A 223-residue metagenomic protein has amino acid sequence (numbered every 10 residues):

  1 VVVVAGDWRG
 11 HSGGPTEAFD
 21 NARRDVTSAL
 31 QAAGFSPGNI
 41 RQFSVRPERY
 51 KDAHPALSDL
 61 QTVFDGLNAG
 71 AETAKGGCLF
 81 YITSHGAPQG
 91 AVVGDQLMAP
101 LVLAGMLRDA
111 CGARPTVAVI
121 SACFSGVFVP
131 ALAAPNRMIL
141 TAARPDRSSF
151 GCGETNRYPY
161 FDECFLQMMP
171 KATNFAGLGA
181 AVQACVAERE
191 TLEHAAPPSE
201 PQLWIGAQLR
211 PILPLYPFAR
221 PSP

Functional and structural regions predicted by a protein language model:
V1, A33-I40, T73-L79, C111-V117 (+2 more regions): Loop/turn elements at helix/coil->beta-strand transitions in domains of secreted/extracellular proteins
V1-G76, G151-P159, I205-P223: Boundary/activation segment at the start of structured domains
V4, F43, Y81-T83, V119: Short hydrophobic segments within beta-strands
D7-H11, R46-Y50, S84-Q89, L97 (+3 more regions): Solvent-exposed loop/turn segments at secondary-structure junctions within structured extracellular/periplasmic domains
E17-R24, S28, S58-D65, L101-G105 (+7 more regions): Solvent-exposed, polar/charged alpha-helical surfaces in well-ordered, non-transmembrane soluble domains, broadly
D20-N21, Q96-A99, P135-M138: Glycine-rich, phosphate-binding/catalytic loops in enzymes
R24, V117-Q202: Active-site-proximal C-terminal subdomain of hydrolase catalytic domains
T73-K75, I82-G112: A short, glycine/acidic-enriched catalytic loop
